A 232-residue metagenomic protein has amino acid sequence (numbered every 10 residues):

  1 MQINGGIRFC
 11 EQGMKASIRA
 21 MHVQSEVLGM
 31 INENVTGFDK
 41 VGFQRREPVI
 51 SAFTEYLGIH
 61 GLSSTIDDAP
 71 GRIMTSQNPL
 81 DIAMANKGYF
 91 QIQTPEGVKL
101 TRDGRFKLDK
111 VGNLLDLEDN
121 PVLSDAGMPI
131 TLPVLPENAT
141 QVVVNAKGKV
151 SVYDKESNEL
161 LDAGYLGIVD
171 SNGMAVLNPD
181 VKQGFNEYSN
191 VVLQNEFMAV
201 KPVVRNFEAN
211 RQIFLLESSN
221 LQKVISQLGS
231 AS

Functional and structural regions predicted by a protein language model:
M1-S232: Amphipathic alpha-helical polymerization modules
